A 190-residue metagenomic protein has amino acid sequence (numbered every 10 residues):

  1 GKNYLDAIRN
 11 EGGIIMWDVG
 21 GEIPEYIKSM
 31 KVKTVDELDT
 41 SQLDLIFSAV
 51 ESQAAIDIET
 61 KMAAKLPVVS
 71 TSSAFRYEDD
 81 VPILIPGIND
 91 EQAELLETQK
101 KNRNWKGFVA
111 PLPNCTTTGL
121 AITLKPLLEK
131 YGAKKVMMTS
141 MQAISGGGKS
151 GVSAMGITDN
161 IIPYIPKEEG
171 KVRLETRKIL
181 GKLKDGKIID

Functional and structural regions predicted by a protein language model:
G1-Y164, K187-I189: N-terminal Rossmann-like NAD(P) cofactor-binding subdomain of oxidoreductases, focused on the glycine-rich
K167-D190: Oxyanion-binding "anion nests"
